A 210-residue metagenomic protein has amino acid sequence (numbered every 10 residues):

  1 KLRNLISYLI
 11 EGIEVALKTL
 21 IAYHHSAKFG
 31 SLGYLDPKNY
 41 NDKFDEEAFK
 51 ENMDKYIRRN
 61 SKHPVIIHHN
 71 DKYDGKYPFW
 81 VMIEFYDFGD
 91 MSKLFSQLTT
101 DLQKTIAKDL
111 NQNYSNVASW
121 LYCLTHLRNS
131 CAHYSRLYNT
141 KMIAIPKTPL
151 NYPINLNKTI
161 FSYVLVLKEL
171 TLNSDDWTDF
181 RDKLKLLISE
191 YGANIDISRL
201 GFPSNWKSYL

Functional and structural regions predicted by a protein language model:
K1-L210: Long, contiguous internal "core" modules enriched in hydrophobic/ aromatic residues
